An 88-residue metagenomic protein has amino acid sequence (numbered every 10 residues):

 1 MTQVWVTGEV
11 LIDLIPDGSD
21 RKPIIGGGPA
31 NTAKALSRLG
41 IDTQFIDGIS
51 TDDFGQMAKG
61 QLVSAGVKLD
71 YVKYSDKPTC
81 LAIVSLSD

Functional and structural regions predicted by a protein language model:
M1-D17: Positively charged, low-complexity intrinsically disordered leader regions
V6, G26-G27, Y74: Conserved strand-loop elements at the edges of beta-sheets that form or border functional pockets
D13-L14, L39, A65: Change "in soluble alpha/beta enzymes" to "in soluble alpha/beta proteins
I15-S19, Q56-M57: Short, glycine/acidic-enriched capping/hinge loops at junctions between secondary-structure elements
G18-G26: Short pre-catalytic strand/loop immediately N-terminal to key active-site residues, enriched for Gly-Thr
I25-P29, F54: Conserved donor sugar-nucleotide recognition element shared by glycan-biosynthetic enzymes
G28-R38: Histidine-anchored nucleotide/phosphate-binding helix
D42-D88: Conserved N-terminal subdomain of the carbohydrate kinase-like
